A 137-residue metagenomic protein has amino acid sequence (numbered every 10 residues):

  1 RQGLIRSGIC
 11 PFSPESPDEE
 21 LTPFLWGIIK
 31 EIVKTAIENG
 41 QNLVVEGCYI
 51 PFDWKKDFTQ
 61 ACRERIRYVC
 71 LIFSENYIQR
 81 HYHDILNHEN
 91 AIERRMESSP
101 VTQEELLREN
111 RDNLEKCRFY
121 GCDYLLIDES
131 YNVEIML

Functional and structural regions predicted by a protein language model:
R1, Y49-P51, I72-Q79, Y131: Conserved nucleotide-binding/hydrolysis micro-motifs of P-loop NTPases
R1-C48: Conserved nucleotide-sensing/catalytic segment adjacent to the nucleotide-binding pocket in NTP-handling enzymes
I32, K55, N113: Aromatic/hydrophobic pocket-lining residues that form π-stacking "cages" and hydrophobic walls in ligand
I37-N39, P51-Q60, D123-I127: Intrinsic disorder/low-complexity detector
C62-R67, Y120-C122: Short glycine-/polar-rich loops that comprise or flank the Walker A/P-loop and associated switch/sensor motifs
I66-N110: A glycine- and Lys/Arg-enriched "phosphate-lid" helix/loop adjacent to the NTP-binding pocket of small-molecule kinases
R111-L137: NTP-dependent small-molecule kinase module
